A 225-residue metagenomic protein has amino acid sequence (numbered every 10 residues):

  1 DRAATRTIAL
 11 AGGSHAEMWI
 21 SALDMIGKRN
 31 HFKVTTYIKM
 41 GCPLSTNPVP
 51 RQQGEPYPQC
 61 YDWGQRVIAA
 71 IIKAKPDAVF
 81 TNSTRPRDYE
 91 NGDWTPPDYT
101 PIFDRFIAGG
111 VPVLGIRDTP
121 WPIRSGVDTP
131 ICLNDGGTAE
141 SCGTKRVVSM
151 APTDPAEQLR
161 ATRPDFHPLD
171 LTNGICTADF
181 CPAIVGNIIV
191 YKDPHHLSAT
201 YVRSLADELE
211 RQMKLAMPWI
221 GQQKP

Functional and structural regions predicted by a protein language model:
D1-P225: Extracellular glycan-modifying ectodomains
